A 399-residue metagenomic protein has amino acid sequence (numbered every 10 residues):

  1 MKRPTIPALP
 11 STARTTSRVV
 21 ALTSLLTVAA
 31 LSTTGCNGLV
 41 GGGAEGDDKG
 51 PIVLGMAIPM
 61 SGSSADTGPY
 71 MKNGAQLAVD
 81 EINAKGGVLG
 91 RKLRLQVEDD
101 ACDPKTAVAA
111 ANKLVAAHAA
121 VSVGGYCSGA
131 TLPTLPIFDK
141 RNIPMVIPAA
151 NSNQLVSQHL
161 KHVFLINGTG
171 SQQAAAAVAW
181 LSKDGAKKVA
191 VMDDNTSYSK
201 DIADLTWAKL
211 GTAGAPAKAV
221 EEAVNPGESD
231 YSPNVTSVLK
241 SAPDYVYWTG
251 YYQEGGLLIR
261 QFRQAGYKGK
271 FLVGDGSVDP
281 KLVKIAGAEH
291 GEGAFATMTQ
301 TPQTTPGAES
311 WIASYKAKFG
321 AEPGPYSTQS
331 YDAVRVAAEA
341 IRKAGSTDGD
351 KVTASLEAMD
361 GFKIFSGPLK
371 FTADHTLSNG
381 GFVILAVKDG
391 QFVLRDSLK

Functional and structural regions predicted by a protein language model:
M1-V53, A84, K399: Short, low-complexity disordered leader/linker segments with a strong preference for bacterial N-terminal type II
N37-D47, P51, D66-M71, G86-S157 (+3 more regions): Beta-alpha junction/loop-to-helix N-cap segments that form part of ligand/metal-binding clefts
G41-G74, E98-K105, Y126-C127, M192-K200 (+4 more regions): Extracytoplasmic "Venus flytrap"
N73-R94, T212-A215: Signal peptide-proximal N-terminal region of secreted/periplasmic/extracellular or secretory-lumen proteins
K105, A109, N153-Q154, K161-G266 (+1 more regions): Extracellular/periplasmic Venus flytrap/periplasmic-binding protein
L114-Y126, V146-P148, K188-D193, A242-Y252 (+3 more regions): Periplasmic-binding protein-like
I259-Y331, A386, F392-K399: Extracellular/periplasmic periplasmic-binding protein-like sensory domains
G320-S327, A338-Q391: Segments of small-molecule ligand-sensing domains
